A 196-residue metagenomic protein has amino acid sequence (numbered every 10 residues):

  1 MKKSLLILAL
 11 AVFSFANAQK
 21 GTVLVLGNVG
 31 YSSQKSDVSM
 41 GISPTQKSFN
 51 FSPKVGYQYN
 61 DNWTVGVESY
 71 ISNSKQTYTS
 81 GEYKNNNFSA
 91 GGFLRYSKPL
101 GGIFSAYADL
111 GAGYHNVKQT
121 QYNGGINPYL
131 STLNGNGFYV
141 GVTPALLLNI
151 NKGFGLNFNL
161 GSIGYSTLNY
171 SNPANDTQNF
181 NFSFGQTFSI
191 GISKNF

Functional and structural regions predicted by a protein language model:
M1-L24, F196: Bacterial Sec-dependent N-terminal signal peptides
K3, Q178-S189: Short glycine/proline-enriched turn or capping motifs at secondary-structure junctions
T22-L24, V29-S33, F49, K54-T143 (+3 more regions): Gram-negative (and chloroplast) outer-membrane scaffold detector with strong preference for beta-barrel transmembrane
S32-F51, E68, P173-F180: Surface-exposed strand-loop-strand hairpins of Gram-negative outer-membrane beta-barrel proteins
G125-P128, S171-T177: Short helix-coil transition/hinge motifs at the ends and kinks of transmembrane helices, capturing the brief
N159-G161: Internal, hydrophobic beta-strand segments that form the core of beta-sheet-rich folds
G164-Y170: Short active-site-adjacent structural elements
